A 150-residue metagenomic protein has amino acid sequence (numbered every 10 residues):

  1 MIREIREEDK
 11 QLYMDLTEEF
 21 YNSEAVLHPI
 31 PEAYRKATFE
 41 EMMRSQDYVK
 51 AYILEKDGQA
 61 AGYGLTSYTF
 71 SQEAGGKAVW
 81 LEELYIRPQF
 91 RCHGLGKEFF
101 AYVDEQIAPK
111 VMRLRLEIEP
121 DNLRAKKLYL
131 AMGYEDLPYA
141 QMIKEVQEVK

Functional and structural regions predicted by a protein language model:
M1-D15: A short beta-loop-alpha structural element at the N-terminal edge of CoA-dependent acyl/N-acetyltransferase catalytic
M14, Y21-E41: Conserved GNAT-fold acetyl-CoA-binding loop/helix
E41-I53, W80: A short helix-loop-beta-strand connector motif used in the catalytic cores of GNAT acetyltransferases and, in some
I53, Q59-Y68: Conserved beta-strand in the GNAT
F90, G94-Y102: Conserved acetyl-CoA pyrophosphate-binding loop and the N-cap/start of the following alpha-helix in GNAT-like
K97, P120-P138: Conserved active-site alpha-helix within GNAT-family acetyltransferase domains
F100, I107-E117: Conserved GNAT acetyl-CoA-binding A-motif
L114-K126, I143-V149: Conserved beta-strand-loop-alpha-helix junction that forms the acyl-donor binding cleft
